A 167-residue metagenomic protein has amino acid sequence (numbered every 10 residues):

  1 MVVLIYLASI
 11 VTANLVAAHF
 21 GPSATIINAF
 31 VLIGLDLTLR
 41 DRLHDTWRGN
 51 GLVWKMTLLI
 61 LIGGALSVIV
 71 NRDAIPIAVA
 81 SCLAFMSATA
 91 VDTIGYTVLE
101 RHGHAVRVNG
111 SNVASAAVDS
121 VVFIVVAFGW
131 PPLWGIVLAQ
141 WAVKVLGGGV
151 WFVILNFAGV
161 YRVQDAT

Functional and structural regions predicted by a protein language model:
M1-A13, I62, G110, A114 (+1 more regions): Long, contiguous secondary-structure blocks with strong helical propensity
M1-T46: Hydrophobic transmembrane alpha-helices
M1-V3, N50-L61, G103-G110: Cytoplasmic-side transmembrane-helix entry/capping segments in multi-pass membrane proteins
V2-Y6, A24-V31, W54, V79-I94: Hydrophobic alpha-helical transmembrane segments
I10-A18, L66-N71, F123, A127 (+1 more regions): Structural signal for membrane-spanning alpha-helices in multi-pass inner-membrane proteins, emphasizing helix cores
L39-L43, W47, A65-A74, V91-G95: Membrane-helix exit/interface motif
V53-T89: Helix-adjacent hinge/juxtasegments
I75-A166: Membrane-embedded alpha-helical hairpins and interfacial helices in multi-pass inner-membrane proteins
